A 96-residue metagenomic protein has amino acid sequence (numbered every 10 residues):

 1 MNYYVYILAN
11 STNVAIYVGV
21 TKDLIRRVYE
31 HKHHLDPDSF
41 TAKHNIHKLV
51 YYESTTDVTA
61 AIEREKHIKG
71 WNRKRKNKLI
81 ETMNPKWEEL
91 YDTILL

Functional and structural regions predicted by a protein language model:
M1-D36, A42-S54, T59-K66, L79-L96: GIY-YIG nuclease catalytic motif and its immediate N-terminal context
K69: Catalytic/regulatory signature loops of cyclic-dinucleotide turnover enzymes and related class III nucleotidyl cyclases
N72-R73: A common structural junction motif
